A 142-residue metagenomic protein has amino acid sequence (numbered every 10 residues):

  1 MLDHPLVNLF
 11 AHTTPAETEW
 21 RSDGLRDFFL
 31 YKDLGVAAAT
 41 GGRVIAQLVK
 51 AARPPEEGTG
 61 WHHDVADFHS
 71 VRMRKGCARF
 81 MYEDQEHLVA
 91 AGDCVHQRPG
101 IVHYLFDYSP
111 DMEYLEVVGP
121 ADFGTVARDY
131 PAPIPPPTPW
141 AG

Functional and structural regions predicted by a protein language model:
M1-R53, A127-G142: A short, N-terminal "cap"/entry segment at the start of jelly-roll beta-barrel domains of the cupin/DSBH fold
D23, E57-V65, Y82, F106-D107: Short histidine-centered beta-strand/loop micro-motifs that create catalytic or ligand/metal-coordination sites
F29, F68, S109: Short coil/loop residues immediately preceding or within conserved phosphate-binding loops of NTP-utilizing enzyme
V36, A51, A91, P99 (+1 more regions): Active-site donor-binding loop signature of nucleotide-sugar glycosyltransferases
V44-Q47, H96, Y104, S109-R128: A short hydrophobic beta-strand segment most commonly corresponding to one strand of the jelly-roll/cupin
L48-A51, H63-Y82, V117-P120: Short, conserved beta-strand element in jelly-roll/cupin
H63, R72, V89-A91, D107: Conserved strand-loop elements at the edges of beta-sheets that form or border functional pockets
E83-G100: Short acidic-glycine-tyrosine-enriched beta hairpin
